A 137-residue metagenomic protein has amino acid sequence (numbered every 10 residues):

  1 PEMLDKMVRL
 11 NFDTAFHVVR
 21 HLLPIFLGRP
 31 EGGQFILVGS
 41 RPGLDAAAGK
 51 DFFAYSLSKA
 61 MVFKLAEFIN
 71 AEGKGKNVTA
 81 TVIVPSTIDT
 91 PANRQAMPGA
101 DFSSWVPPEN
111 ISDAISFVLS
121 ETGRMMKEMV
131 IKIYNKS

Functional and structural regions predicted by a protein language model:
P1-H17, I36, V62: Catalytic Tyr-X3-Lys loop
M3, T14, F53, M61-K64 (+1 more regions): Conserved cofactor-binding/catalytic machinery of classical short-chain dehydrogenase/reductase
D5, G32-V38, T79-T81: Conserved catalytic-site loops of classical short-chain dehydrogenases/reductases
L10-E31, N70-A71: Amphipathic alpha-helical dimer-interface segment in Rossmann-like NAD(P)H-dependent oxidoreductases
V19, L23, A66, S112-I115 (+1 more regions): Short-chain dehydrogenase/reductase
L27, Q34-K74, T87: Catalytic loop of short-chain dehydrogenase/reductase
V78, V82-I83, T90, P98-S137: C-terminal helical subdomain
N93: Cytosolic nucleotide-binding catalytic cores of signal-transduction proteins
